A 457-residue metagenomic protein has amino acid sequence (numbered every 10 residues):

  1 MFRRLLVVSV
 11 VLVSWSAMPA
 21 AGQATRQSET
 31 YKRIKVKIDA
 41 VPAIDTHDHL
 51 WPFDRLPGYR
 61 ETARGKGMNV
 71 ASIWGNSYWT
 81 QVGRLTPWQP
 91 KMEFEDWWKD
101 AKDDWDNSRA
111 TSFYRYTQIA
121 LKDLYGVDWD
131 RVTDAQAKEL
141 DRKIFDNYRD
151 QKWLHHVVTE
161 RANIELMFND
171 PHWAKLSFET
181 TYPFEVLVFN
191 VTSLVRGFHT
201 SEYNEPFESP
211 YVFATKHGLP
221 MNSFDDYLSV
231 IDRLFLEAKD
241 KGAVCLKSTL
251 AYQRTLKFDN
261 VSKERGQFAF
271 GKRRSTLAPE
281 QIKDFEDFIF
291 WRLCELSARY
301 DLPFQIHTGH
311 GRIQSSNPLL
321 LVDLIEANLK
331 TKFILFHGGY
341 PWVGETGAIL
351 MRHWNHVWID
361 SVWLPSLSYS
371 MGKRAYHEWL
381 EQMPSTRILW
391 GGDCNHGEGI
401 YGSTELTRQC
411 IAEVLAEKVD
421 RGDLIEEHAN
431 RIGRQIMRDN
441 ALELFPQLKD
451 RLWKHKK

Functional and structural regions predicted by a protein language model:
R4, A24-T46, F53, G58-R60 (+4 more regions): Mid-to-C-terminal alpha-helical segments outside catalytic/metal-binding sites
L6-S16: Bacterial N-terminal signal peptides
D39, E61-P183, S209-V212, H217 (+1 more regions): Alpha-helical scaffold segments that flank or form the walls of functional sites
I44-D48, L166-N169, E185-S193, L246-S248 (+4 more regions): Hydrophobic faces of well-ordered beta-strands that scaffold small-molecule active sites in alpha/beta enzyme cores
L56-A71, T180-V188, L256-K272: Aromatic- and acidic-residue-enriched segments that line the glycan-binding/catalytic groove of carbohydrate-active
R142-I144, T215-D225, L277-D284, W363-P365: The substrate-binding groove and active-site-proximal loops of carbohydrate-active enzymes, especially glycoside
K152-V158, N222-S248, T255-V357, M371-L389 (+2 more regions): Histidine/acidic residue-rich metal-binding segments in metalloenzymes
W173, L250-Y252, H310-R312, G339-W342 (+2 more regions): Active-site-proximal loop/turn and secondary-structure-junction residues that shape catalytic pockets, frequently
